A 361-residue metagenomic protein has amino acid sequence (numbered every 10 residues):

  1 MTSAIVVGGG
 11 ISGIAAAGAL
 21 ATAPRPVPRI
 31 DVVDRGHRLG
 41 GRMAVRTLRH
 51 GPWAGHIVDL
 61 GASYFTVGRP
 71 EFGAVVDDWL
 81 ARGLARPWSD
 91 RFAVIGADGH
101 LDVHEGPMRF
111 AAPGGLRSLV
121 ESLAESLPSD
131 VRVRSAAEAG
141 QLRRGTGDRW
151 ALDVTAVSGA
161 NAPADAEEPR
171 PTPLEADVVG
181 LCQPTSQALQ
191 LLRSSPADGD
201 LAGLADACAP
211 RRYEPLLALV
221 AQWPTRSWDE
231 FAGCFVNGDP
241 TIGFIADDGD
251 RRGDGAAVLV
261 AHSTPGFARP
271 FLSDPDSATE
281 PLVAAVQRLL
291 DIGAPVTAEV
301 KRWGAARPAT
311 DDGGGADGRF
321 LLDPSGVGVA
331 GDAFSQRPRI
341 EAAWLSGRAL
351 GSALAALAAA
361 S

Functional and structural regions predicted by a protein language model:
M1-S12: Beta1/beta-strand and adjacent pyrophosphate-binding region of the FAD-binding site in flavoprotein oxidoreductases
A19, A44-A93: N-terminal FAD cofactor-binding segment of flavoenzymes
A21-P52: Glycine-rich FAD pyrophosphate-binding loop
G40, W53-G55, D165-A232, I292-G293: Central helical "cap/lid" subdomain
Y64-P70, A93, H100-E125, S273-P281: Short beta-strand to alpha-helix junction loop
V133-A151: A conserved short coil-to-beta-strand element within the FAD-binding core of flavoproteins
E214, V220-F271, P281-L290: Active-site substrate-recognition segment that forms the wall of the catalytic cavity or substrate channel
E280-G328, S335: Flavin (FAD/FMN) cofactor-binding core of flavoprotein oxidoreductases
